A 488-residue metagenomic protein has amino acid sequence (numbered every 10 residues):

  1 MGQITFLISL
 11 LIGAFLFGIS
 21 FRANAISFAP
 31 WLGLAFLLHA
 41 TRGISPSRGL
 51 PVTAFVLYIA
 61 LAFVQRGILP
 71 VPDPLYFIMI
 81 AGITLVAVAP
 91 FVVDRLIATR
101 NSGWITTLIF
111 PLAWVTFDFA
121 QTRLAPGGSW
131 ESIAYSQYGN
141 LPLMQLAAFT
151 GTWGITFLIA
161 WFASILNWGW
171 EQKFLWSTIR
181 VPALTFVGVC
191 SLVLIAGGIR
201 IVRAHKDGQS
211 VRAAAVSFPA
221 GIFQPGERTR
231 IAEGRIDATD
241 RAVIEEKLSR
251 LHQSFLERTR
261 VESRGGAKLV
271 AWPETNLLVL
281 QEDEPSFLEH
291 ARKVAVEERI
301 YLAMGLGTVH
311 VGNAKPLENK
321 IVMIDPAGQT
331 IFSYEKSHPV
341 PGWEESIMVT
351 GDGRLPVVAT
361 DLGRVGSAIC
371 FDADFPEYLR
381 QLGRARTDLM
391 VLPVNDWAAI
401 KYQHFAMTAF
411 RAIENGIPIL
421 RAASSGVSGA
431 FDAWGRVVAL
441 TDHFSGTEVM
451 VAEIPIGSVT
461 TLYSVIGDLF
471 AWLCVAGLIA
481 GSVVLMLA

Functional and structural regions predicted by a protein language model:
M1-A204, A398, R411, S428-W434 (+2 more regions): Membrane-embedded alpha-helical bundles of multi-pass enzymes that act on lipidic or dolichyl-linked glycan substrates
G18-F21, V92, A215, I321-M323 (+3 more regions): Conserved hydrophobic/aromatic beta-strand scaffold that supports enzyme active sites
I68-L75, A120-T150, G312-Q381: Active-site catalytic loop in hydrolytic enzyme cores
V86, L112, L269, N276-L277 (+4 more regions): CN hydrolase (nitrilase-like) catalytic-core segments centered on the catalytic cysteine and neighboring Lys/Glu
P90, D94, L256-R260, L355 (+1 more regions): Generic structural signal for well-ordered alpha-helices, preferentially at hydrophobic/aromatic core positions
G197-E345, V358: Soluble catalytic regions of membrane-associated enzymes that act on cell-envelope and secretory-pathway components
P219-A220, L251-L256, E345-G351, I369-F375 (+1 more regions): A general structural motif
M348-V365, L392, E453-C474: Short, solvent-exposed cationic patches
